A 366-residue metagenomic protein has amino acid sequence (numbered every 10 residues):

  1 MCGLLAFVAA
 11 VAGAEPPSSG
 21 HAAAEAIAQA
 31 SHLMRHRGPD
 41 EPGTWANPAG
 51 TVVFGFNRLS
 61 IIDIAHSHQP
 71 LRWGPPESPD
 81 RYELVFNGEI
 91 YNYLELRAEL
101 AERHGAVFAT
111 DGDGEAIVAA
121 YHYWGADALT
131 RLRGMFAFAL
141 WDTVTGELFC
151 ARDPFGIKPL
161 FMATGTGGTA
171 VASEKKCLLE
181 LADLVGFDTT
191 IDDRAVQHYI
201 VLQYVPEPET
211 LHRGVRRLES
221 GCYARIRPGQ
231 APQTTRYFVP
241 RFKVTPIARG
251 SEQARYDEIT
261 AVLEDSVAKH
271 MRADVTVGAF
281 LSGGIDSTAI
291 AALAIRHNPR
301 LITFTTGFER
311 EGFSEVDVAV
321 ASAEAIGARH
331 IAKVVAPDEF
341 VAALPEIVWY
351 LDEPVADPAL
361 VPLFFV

Functional and structural regions predicted by a protein language model:
M1-D352, L363: Cysteine-centered catalytic environments shared across enzyme families
D357: Substrate-binding/specificity loop regions of serine endopeptidase catalytic domains, predominantly subtilases
L360: Short phosphate-binding loop-to-helix
